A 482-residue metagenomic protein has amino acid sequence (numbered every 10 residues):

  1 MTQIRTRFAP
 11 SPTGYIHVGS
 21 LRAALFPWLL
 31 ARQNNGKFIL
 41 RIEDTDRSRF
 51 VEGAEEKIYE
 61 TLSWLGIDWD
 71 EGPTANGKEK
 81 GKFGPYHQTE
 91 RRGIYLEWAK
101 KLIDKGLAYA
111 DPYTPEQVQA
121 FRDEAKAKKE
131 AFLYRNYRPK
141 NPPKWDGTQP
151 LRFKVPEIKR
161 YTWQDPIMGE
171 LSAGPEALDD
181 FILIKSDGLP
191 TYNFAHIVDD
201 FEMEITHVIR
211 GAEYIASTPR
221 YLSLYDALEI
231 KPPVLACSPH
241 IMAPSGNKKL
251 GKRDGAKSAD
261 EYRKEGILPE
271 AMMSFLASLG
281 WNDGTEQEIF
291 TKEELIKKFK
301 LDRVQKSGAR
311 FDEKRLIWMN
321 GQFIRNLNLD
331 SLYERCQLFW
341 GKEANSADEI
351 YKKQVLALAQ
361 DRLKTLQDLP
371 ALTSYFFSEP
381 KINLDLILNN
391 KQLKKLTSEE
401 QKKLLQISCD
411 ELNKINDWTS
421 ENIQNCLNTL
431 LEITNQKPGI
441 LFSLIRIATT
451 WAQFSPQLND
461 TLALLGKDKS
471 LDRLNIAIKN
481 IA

Functional and structural regions predicted by a protein language model:
M1-A127, T218-I230: N-terminal Rossmann-like or analogous alpha/beta NTP/dinucleotide-binding catalytic cores that position adenine
I16, Y262-E270, K306-D312, S346-V355 (+2 more regions): Structural motif
P27, I58, L102, G106 (+8 more regions): Residue-level signal for inorganic ion chemistry
R32-D44, F194-H207, L228-M242, P456-N459 (+3 more regions): Glycine-rich phosphate/pyrophosphate-binding loops and their adjacent beta-strand/loop elements at enzyme active sites
P85-T89, I184-K185, M203-Y214, M242-F275 (+4 more regions): Conserved phosphate-binding loops in nucleotide/dinucleotide-binding enzymes
K101, Y109-C237, A243-L250, S258 (+1 more regions): Active-site cores that bind ATP or allylic diphosphates and position pyrophosphate for catalysis
L329-T434: Small-residue-rich helix-loop
E421-I481: Charged substrate- and nucleic-acid-binding regions of tRNA-handling and nucleotidyl-transfer enzymes, centered on
